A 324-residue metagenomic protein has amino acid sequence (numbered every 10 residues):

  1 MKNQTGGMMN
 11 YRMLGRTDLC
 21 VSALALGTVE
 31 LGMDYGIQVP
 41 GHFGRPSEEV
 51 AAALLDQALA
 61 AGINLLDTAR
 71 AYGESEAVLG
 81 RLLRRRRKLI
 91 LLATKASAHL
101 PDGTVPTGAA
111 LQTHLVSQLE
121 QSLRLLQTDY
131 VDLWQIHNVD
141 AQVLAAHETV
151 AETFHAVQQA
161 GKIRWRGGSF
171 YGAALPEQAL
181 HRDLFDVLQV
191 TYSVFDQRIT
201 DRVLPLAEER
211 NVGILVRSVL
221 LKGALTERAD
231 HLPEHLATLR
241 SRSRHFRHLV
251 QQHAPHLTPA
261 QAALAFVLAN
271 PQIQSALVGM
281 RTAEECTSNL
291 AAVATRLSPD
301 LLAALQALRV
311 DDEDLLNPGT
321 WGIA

Functional and structural regions predicted by a protein language model:
M1-I90: N-terminal binding-site loop/beta-alpha segment at the start of enzyme catalytic domains that lines or forms
L14, L26, L66, L79 (+9 more regions): Conserved, mostly hydrophobic/aromatic
Q38-R45, V105-A110, D230-P233: Short glycine-enriched, charge-decorated loop/helix-capping segments at active-site entrances that position
F43-Q57, G108-L126, Y171-Q178: Short, acidic/polar
A60-I63, T128-V131, I163, F185 (+1 more regions): A structural motif
G80-L91, R124-Q127, L180-D183: Acidic (Asp/Glu)-rich catalytic clusters
L123-Q142: Active-site groove signature of glycoside hydrolases
V139-A324: Beta/alpha (TIM)-barrel catalytic core signal, keyed to glycine-rich beta->alpha loops juxtaposed to Asp/Glu that bind
